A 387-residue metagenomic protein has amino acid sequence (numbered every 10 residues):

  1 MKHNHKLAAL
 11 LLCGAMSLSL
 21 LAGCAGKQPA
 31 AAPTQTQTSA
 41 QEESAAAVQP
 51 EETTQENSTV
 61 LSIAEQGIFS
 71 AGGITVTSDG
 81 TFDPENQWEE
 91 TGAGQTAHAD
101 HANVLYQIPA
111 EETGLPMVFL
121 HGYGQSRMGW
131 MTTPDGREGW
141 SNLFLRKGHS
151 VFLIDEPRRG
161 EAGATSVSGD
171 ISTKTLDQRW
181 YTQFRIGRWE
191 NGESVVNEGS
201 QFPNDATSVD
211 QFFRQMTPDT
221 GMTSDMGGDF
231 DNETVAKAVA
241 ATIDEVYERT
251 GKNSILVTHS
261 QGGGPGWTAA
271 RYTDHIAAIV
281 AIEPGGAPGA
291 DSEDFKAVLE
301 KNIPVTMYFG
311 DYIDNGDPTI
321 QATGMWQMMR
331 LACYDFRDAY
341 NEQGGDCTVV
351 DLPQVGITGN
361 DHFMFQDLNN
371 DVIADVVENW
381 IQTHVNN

Functional and structural regions predicted by a protein language model:
S19-G23: C-terminal motif of bacterial Sec signal peptides marking the signal peptidase cleavage site
E51-E112: N-terminal cap/lid segment of alpha/beta-hydrolase-fold proteins
G114-G122: Short beta-strand element of the alpha/beta-hydrolase
H121-T133: Active-site glycine-rich loops that stabilize anionic/oxyanionic intermediates across multiple enzyme folds
R137-A162: Conserved alpha/beta-hydrolase
E233-S254: Conserved acidic catalytic loop of the alpha/beta-hydrolase fold
V257-G266: Gly/Ala-rich beta-loop-alpha elbow adjacent to hydrolase catalytic centers
A281-L352: The feature captures the conserved acid-bearing segment of alpha/beta-hydrolase catalytic domains
